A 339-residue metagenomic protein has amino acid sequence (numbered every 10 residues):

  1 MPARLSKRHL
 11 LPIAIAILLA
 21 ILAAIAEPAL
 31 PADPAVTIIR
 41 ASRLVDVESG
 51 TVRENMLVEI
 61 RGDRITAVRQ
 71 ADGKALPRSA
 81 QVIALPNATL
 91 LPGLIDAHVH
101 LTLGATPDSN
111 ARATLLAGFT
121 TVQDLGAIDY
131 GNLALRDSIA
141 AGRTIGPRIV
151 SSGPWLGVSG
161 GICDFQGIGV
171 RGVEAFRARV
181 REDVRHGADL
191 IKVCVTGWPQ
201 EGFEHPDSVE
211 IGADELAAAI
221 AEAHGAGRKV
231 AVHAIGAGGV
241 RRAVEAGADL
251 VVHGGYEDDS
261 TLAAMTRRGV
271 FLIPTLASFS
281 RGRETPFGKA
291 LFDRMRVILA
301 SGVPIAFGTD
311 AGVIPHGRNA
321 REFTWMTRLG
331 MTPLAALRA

Functional and structural regions predicted by a protein language model:
M1-R8: N-terminal secretory signal peptides that target proteins for export/translocation
P12-A24: Bacterial N-terminal signal peptides
A26-P34: Boundary at the C-terminal end of the N-terminal hydrophobic targeting segment
D33-A35, L44, E48-L91: Histidine-rich, glycine-flanked metal-binding segment
A84-L90, L94-A97, P107-R228, T261-A263 (+1 more regions): Divalent-metal coordination cores built from histidine and acidic residues
A88, L94-T102, H233, V252-H253: Histidine-centered divalent metal-coordination motifs
G225, K289-A339: His/Asp/Glu-enriched, well-ordered alpha-helical/loop segment that forms or immediately abuts the divalent-metal
E245-L250, T266-L272, G302-P304: Glycine-enriched alpha-helix->loop->beta-strand junction motifs that scaffold or abut catalytic
